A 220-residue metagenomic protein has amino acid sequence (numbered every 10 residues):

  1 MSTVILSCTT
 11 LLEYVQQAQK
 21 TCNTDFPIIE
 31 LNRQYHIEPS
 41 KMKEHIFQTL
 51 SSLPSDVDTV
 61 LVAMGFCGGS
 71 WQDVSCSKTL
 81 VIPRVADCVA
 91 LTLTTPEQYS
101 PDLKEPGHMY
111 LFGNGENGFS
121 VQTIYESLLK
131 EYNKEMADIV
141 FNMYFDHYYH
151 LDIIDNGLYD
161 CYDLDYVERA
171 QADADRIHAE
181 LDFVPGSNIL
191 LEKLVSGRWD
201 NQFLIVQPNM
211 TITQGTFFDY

Functional and structural regions predicted by a protein language model:
M1-C22: N-terminal basic/disordered segments at the start of proteins
L6-E13, Y35-H36, L61-W71, A86-D87 (+3 more regions): Gly/Ser/Thr-rich loops at beta-strand to alpha-helix junctions that form or flank small-molecule/cofactor-binding
D25-K41, F183-P185: A short beta-strand-loop structural module common to alpha/beta enzyme folds
P39-S52: Glycine-rich, highly charged phosphate/nucleotide-binding loops
V57-W71, F112-S127, V206-Y220: Extended, charge-rich low-complexity interaction segments
K78-Q122: Long, charge-dense
E105-D173: Active-site rim beta-loop-alpha module in soluble metabolic enzymes
R169, E180-Y220: C-terminal accessory domains and tails appended to enzymatic cores
